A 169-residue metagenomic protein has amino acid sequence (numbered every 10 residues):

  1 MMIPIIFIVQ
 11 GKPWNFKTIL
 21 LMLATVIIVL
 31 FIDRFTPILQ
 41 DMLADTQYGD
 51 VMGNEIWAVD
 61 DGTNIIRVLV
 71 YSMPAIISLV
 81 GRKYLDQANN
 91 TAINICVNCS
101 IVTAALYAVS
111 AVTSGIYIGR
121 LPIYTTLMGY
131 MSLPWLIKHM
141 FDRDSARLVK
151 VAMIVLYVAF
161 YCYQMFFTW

Functional and structural regions predicted by a protein language model:
P4-L121: Alpha-helical transmembrane segments and terminal signal-anchor/GPI-anchor hydrophobic tails, characterized by long
K12-N15, W135-V149: Membrane-interface junctions at the ends of membrane-embedded or membrane-associated helices
P74-S78, G129-M140: Transmembrane alpha-helical segments
Y117-W135: Hydrophobic/aromatic-rich transmembrane helices and adjacent perimembrane loops
R143-C162: Signature aromatic-anchored transmembrane alpha helix within multi-pass, membrane-resident enzymes that catalyze glycan
C162-W169: Juxtamembrane boundary at the C-terminal end of a transmembrane helix
